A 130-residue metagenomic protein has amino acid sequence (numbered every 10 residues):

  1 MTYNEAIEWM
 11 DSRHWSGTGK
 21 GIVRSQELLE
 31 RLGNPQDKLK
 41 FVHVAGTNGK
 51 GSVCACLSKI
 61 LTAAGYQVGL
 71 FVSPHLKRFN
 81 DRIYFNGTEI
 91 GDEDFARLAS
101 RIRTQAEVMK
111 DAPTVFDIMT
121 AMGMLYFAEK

Functional and structural regions predicted by a protein language model:
M1-G46, V53-A64, F71, E107: Short functional linear segments
I22, L29-E30, N34-D37, A63-K130: ATP-dependent carboxylate-amine ligase catalytic core
N48-K50, H75-L76: Short active-site-proximal "capping" loops at secondary-structure junctions
